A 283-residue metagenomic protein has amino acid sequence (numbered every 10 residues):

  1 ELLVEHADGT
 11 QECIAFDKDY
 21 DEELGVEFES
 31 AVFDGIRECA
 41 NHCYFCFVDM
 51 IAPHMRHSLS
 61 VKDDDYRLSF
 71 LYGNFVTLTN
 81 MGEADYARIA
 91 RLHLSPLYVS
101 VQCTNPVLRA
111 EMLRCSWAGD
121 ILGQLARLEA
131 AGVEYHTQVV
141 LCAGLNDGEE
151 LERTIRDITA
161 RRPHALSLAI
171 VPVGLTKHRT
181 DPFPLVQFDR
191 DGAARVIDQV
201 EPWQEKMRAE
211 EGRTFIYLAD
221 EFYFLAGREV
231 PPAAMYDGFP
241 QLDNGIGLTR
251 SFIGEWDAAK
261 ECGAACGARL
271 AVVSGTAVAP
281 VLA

Functional and structural regions predicted by a protein language model:
E1, H6, Q11, Y20-E22 (+3 more regions): Auxiliary Fe-S-binding modules of radical SAM enzymes
D8, Y20-H164, G174-W203: Conserved Radical SAM active-site core
C13-A15: Edge beta-strands of extracellular beta-sandwich domains
